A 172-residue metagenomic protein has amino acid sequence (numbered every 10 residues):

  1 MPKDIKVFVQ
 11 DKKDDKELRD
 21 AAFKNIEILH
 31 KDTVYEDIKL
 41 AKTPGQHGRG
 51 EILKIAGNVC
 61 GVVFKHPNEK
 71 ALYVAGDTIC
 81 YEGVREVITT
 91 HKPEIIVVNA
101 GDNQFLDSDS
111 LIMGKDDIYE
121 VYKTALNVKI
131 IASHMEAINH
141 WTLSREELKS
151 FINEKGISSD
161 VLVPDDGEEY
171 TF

Functional and structural regions predicted by a protein language model:
M1-D4, K65-A71, N127-A132: Short, surface-exposed connector motifs at secondary-structure boundaries
M1-K16, N25, T90-V97: Active-site metal-binding motif and surrounding structural segment of the metallo-beta-lactamase
M1-P2, K13-D14, D20, H140-S150: Metal-dependent catalytic neighborhoods of phosphoester/phosphodiester hydrolases
F8, I79-D166: Cap/insert and terminal regions of metallo-dependent hydrolase folds
K12-D14, H30-V34, A100-N103: Short, acidic/turn-prone active-site loops that include or flank metal/cofactor- and phosphate-binding residues
D14-L18, Y81-V84: Short, well-ordered alpha-helical microsegments
K16-A21, Y35-D37: Short loop/helix-cap segments at secondary-structure boundaries that form the rim of catalytic
I26-T90, D166-F172: Core dinuclear metal-dependent hydrolase active-site scaffold
